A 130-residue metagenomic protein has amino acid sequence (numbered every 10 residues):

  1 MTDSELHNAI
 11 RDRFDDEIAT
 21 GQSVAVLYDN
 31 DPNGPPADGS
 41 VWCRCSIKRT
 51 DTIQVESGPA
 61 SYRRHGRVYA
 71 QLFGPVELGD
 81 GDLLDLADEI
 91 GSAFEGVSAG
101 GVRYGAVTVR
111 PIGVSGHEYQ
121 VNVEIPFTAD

Functional and structural regions predicted by a protein language model:
M1-G58, L78, L84-E89, V97: Small/polar-rich, solvent-exposed N-terminal microdomains that initiate assembly or binding
D3, L83, V114-E118: Short capping loops/turns at secondary-structure boundaries
D16, D88-D130: Acidic-leaning, charged glycine-interspersed low-complexity segments
P36, P59-S61, I112-G116: Sterically constrained small-residue positions within well-ordered secondary structures of folded domains
A60-E77, Y119-D130: Oligomerization/assembly interface segments of phage tail-like spikes and tubes
S61-R64, E77-L86, R103-R110: Low-complexity, flexible helical/coil segments
